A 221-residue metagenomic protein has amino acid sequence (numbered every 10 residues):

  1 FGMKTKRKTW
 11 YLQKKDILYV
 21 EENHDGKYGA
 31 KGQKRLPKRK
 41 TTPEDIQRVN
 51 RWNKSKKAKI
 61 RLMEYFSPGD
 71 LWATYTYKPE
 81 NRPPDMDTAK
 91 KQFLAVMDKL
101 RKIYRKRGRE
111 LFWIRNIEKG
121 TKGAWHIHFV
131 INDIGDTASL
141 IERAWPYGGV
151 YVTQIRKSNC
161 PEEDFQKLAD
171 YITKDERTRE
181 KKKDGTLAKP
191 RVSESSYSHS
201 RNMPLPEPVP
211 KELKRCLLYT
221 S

Functional and structural regions predicted by a protein language model:
F1-G123, D133-S221: Right-hand nucleic-acid polymerase module
